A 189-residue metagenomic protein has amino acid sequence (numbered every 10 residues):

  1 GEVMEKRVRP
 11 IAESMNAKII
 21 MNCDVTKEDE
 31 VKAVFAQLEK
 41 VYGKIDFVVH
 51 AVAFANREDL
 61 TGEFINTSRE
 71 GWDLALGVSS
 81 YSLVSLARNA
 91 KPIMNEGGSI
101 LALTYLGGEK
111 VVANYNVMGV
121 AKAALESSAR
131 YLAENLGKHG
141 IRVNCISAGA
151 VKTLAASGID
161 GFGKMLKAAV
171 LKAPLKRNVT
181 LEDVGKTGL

Functional and structural regions predicted by a protein language model:
G1-G71, G158: Short-chain dehydrogenase/reductase
M21, L76, R142: Conserved Rossmann-like nucleotide-binding pocket used by diverse enzymes that bind dinucleotide cofactors
F35, A87, A129-R130, G185-G188: Short-chain dehydrogenase/reductase
K44, S99, R142-N144: Structural signature of beta-strand start/N-cap positions in the alpha/beta core of ABC transporter nucleotide-binding
A53-P92, E96-K138, A150-K152, L171: Catalytic loop of short-chain dehydrogenase/reductase
Y81, K138, C145, K164-L189: C-terminal helical subdomain
V143, S147-G158: Short, flexible catalytic-loop segment of classical short-chain dehydrogenase/reductase
